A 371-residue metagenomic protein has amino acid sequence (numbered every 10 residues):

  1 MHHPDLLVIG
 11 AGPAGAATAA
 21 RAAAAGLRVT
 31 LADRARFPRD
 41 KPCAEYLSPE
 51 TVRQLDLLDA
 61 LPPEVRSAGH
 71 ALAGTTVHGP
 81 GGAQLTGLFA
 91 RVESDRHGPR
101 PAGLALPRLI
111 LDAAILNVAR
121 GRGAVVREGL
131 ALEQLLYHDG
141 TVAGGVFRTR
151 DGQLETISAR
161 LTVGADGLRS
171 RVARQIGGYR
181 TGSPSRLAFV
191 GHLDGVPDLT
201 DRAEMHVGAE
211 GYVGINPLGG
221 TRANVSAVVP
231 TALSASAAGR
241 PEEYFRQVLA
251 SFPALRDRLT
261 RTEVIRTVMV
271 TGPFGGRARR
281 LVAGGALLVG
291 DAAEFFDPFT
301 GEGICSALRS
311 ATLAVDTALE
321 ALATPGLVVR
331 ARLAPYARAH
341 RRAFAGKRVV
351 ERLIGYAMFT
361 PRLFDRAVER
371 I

Functional and structural regions predicted by a protein language model:
M1-A14: Beta1/beta-strand and adjacent pyrophosphate-binding region of the FAD-binding site in flavoprotein oxidoreductases
L7, A23-C43: Glycine-rich FAD pyrophosphate-binding loop
A11-A14, T18-A23, T51, A119 (+2 more regions): Small-residue (primarily alanine) positions within well-ordered alpha-helices, especially packing/interaction faces
L31-A32, G164, V289, F295: Generic enzyme active-site microenvironment
V52, D56-A113: A conserved beta-strand/loop capping segment in the N-terminal third of enzymes that catalyze redox or closely related
N117-D257: Predominantly flavin-linked oxidoreductase catalytic cores and closely associated redox partners
A235-A318, A323: FAD/FMN-dependent oxidoreductases across multiple families
L319-I371: C-terminal helical "tail/cap" subdomain of flavin- and related membrane-associated enzymes
